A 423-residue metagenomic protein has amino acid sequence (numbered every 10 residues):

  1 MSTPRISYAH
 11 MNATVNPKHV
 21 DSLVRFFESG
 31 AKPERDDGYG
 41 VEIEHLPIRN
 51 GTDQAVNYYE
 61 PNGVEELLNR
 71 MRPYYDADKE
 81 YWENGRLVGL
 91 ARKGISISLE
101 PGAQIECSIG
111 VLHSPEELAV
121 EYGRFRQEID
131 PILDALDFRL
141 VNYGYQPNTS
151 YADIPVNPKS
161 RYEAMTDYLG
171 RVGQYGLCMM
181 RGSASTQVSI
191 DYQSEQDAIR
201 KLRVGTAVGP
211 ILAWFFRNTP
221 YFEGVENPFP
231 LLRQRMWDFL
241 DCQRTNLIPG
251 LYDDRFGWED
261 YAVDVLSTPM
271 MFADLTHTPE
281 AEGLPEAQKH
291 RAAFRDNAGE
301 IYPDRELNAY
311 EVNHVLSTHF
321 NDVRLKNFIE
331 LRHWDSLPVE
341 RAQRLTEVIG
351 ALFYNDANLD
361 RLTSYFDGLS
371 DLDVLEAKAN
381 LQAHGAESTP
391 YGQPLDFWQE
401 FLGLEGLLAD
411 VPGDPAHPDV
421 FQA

Functional and structural regions predicted by a protein language model:
S2-Q174, G182, R341, L345-G350 (+4 more regions): Terminal catalytic/cofactor-binding subdomain
L46, Q187-S189, E330-R332: Structured core elements
D134-A135, R139-R324: Loop-rich catalytic cores of soluble enzymes, especially ATP-dependent carboxylate-amine ligases and other
L284-D373: Long, well-ordered mid-to-C-terminal structural blocks that present hydrophobic/aromatic surfaces
